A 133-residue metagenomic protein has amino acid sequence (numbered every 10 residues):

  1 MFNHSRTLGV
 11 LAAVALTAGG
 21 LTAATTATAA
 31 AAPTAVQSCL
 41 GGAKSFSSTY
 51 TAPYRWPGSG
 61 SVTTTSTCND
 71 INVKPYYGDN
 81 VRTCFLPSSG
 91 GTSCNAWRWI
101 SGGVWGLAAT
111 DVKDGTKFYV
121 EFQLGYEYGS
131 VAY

Functional and structural regions predicted by a protein language model:
M1-P53: N-terminal prepro-regions of secreted/extracellular proteins
A30-Y133: Post-signal peptide N-terminal regions of Sec-secreted extracellular proteins
